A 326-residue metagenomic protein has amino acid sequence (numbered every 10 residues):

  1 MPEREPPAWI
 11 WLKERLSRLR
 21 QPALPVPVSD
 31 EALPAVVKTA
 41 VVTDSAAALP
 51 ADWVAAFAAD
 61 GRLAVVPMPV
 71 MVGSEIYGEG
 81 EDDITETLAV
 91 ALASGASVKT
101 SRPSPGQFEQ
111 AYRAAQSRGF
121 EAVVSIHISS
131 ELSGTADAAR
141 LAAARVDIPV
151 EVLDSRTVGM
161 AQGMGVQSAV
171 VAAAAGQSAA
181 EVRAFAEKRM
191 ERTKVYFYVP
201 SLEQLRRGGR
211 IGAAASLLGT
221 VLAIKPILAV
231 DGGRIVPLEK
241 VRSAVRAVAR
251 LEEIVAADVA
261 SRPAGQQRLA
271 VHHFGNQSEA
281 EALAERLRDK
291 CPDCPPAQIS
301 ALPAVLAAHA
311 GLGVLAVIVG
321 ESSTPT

Functional and structural regions predicted by a protein language model:
E3-A40, S45-A58, L63-A64, M68-P69 (+2 more regions): Mixed-charge interfacial surface used for oligomerization/domain docking and macromolecular partner engagement
K38-Q107: N-terminal glycine-rich anion-binding loop in soluble enzyme alpha/beta folds
Y77, S155-V158: A short, ordered amphipathic alpha-helix with a cationic face
D83-A91, R118, R140-R145: A short glycine/small-residue-enriched secondary-structure motif
V98-K99, I126, V271: Short, contiguous strand/loop micro-motifs
Q107-A139: N-terminal glycine-rich phosphate/adenylate-binding segment common to multiple enzyme folds
H127-S129, L153-R156: Short beta-strand->loop
